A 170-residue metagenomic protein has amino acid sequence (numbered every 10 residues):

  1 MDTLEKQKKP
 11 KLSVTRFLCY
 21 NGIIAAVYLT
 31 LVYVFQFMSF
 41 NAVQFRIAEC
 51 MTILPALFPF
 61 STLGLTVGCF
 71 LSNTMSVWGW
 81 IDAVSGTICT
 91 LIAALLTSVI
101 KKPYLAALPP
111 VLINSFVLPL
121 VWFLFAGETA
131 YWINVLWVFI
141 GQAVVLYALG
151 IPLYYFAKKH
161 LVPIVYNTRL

Functional and structural regions predicted by a protein language model:
M1-S13, K159-L170: Intrinsically disordered, low-complexity non-transmembrane regions of multi-pass membrane transporters
D2-L63: Hydrophobic transmembrane alpha-helices
C19-A25, G64-G68, T90, W122-F125: Short hydrophobic/aromatic-rich motifs at helix boundaries and adjacent loops
F37-A42, C50, L71, V77-L170: Membrane-embedded alpha-helical hairpins and interfacial helices in multi-pass inner-membrane proteins
A56-C69, W78-D82: Interfacial helix-start motif at the membrane-water boundary
